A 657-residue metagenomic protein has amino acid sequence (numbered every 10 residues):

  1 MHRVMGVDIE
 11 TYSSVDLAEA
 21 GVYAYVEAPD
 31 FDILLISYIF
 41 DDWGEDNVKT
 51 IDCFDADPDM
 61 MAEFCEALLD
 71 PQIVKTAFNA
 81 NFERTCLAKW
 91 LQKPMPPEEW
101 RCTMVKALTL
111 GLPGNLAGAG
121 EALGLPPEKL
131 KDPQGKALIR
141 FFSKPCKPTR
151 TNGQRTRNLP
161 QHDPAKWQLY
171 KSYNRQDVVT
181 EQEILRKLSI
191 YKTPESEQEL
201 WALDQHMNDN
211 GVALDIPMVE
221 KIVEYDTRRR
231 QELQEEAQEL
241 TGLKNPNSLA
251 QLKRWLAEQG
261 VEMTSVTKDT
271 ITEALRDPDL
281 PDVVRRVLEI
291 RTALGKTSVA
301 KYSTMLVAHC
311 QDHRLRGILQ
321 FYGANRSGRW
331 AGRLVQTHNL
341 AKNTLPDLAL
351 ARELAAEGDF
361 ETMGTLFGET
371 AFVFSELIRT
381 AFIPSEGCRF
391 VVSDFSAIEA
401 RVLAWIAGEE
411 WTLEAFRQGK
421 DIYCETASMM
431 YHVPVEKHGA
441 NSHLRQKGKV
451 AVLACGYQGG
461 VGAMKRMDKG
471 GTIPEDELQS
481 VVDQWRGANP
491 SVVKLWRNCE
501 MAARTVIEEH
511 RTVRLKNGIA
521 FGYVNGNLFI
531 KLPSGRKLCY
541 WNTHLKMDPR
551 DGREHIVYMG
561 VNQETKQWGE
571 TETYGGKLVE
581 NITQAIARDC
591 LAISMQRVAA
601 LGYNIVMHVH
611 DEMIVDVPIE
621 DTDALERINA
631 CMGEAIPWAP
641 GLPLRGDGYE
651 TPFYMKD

Functional and structural regions predicted by a protein language model:
M1-L17, A28-F31, L35-S37, D46-N47 (+7 more regions): Conserved "right-hand" nucleotidyltransferase catalytic core of DNA-directed polymerases
M1-R3, C65-L69, V373-R389, Q596-A600: A short acidic-Thr-Gly-centered motif at the start of a beta-strand
G6-V7, F78, E99-C102, F382-I398: Conserved catalytic palm subdomain of right-hand nucleotidyl-transferase polymerases, strongest for RNA-directed enzymes
S13, N81-K93, L110, R254-E258 (+1 more regions): Short active-site loop/helix that positions an aromatic residue
A28-L34, Y38-S189, P346, T426-Y431 (+1 more regions): Active-site-proximal helix-loop-helix substrate-binding element of RNase H-like nuclease domains
L188-L200, C590-M613: Active-site palm subdomain of RNA-directed nucleic acid polymerases
I422-S442, D551-V606: Generic long, charged, amphipathic alpha-helical segments
C631-A639: A common structural junction motif
